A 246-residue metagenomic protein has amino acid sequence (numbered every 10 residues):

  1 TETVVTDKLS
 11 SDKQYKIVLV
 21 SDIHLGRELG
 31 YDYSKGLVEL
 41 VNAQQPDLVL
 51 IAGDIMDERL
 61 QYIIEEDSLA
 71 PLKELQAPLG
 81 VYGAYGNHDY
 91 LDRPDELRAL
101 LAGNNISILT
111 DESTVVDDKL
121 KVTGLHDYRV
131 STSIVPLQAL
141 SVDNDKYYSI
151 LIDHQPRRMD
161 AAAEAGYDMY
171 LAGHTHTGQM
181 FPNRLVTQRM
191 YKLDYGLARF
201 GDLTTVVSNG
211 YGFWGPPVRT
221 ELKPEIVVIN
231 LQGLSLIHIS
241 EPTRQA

Functional and structural regions predicted by a protein language model:
T1-T3: N-terminal membrane-anchoring alpha-helices
V5-L234: Soluble catalytic domains of enzymes that build or remodel membrane lipids, polysaccharides, and related
I237-A246: Single conserved hydrophobic/aromatic residue that forms the stacking wall/gate of nucleotide- or nucleobase-binding
